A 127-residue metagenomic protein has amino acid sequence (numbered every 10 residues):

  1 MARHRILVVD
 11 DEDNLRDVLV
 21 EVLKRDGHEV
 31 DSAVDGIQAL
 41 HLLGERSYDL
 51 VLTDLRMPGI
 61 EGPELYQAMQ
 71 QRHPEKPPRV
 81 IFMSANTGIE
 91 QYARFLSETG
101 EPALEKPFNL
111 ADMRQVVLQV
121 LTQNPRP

Functional and structural regions predicted by a protein language model:
L7, S32-L50: Acidic, metal-coordinating helix/loop segments flanking the phosphotransfer/catalytic sites of two-component signaling
D17-R25: Charged docking surfaces used in two-component/phosphorelay signaling
D35-Q38, E61-Q67: Acidic catalytic/metal-coordinating carboxylates
S47-D49, H73-R79: His-Asp phosphorelay/catalytic-motif detector in bacterial-type signaling
D54: Active-site residues of response regulator receiver
M57: Receiver (REC) domain active-site loop signature in two-component systems and cognate sites in sensor histidine kinases
I81-S84: Hydrophobic/aromatic residues positioned on beta-strands within the core alpha/beta folds
F108-V117, P125: C-terminal output helix
